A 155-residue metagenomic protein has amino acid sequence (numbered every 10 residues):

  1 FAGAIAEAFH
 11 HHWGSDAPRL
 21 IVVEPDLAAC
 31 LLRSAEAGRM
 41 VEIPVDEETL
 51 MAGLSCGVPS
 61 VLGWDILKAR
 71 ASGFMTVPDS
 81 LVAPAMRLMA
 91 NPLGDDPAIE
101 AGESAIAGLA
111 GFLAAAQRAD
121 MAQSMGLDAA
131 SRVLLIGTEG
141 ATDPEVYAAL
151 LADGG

Functional and structural regions predicted by a protein language model:
F1-A69, Q123-G155: Glycine-rich phosphate/pyrophosphate-binding loop at beta-loop-alpha junctions
P59-D128: Active-site-adjacent helical/loop segments in soluble small-molecule enzymes
